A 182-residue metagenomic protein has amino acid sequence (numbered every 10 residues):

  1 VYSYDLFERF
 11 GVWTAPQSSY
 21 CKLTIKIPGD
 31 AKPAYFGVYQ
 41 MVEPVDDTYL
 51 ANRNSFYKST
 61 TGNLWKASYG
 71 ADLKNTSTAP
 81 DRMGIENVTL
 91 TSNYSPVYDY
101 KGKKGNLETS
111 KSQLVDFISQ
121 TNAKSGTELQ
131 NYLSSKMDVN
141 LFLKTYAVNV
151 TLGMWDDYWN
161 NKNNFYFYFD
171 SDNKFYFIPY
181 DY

Functional and structural regions predicted by a protein language model:
V1-I27: A conserved helix-loop-beta module that forms one wall/lid of the active-site cleft in ATP-utilizing catalytic domains
F7, V42, D156: Conserved hydrophobic/aromatic pocket- or pore-lining residues that grip, position, or stack substrates in active sites
F10-P16, P28, K32-T151: Internal "kinase-insert"/substrate-recognition segments embedded within catalytic cores of ATP-dependent enzymes
Y20-K22, A34-Y39, N164-Y166, K174-F177: Beta-sheet entry/capping signal
L23, N52, F56-K58, Y158 (+1 more regions): Generic preference for flexible, low-structure residues
K136-Y182: Active-site acidic catalytic loop and adjacent metal/ATP-binding pocket of ATP-dependent phosphoryl transfer enzymes
